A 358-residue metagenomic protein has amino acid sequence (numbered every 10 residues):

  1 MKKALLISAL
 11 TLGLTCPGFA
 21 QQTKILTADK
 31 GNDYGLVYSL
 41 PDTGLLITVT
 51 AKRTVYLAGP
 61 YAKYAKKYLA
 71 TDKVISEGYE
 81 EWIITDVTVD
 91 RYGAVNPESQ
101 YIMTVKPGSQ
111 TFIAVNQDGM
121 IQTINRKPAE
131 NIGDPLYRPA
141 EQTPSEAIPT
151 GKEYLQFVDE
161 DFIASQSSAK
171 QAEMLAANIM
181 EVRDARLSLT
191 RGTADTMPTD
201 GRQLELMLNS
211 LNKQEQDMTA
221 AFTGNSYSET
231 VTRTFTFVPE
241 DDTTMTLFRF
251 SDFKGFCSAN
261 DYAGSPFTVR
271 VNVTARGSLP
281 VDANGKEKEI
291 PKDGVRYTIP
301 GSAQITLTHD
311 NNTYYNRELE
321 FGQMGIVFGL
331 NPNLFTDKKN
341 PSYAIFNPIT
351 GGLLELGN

Functional and structural regions predicted by a protein language model:
A4-T15: Sec-dependent N-terminal signal peptides
C16-A20: Sec/Tat signal peptide C-region and signal peptidase I cleavage site
Q21-Y137, E141-N358: N-terminal amphipathic/basic membrane-interacting segments and domains, especially the gasdermin N-terminal
